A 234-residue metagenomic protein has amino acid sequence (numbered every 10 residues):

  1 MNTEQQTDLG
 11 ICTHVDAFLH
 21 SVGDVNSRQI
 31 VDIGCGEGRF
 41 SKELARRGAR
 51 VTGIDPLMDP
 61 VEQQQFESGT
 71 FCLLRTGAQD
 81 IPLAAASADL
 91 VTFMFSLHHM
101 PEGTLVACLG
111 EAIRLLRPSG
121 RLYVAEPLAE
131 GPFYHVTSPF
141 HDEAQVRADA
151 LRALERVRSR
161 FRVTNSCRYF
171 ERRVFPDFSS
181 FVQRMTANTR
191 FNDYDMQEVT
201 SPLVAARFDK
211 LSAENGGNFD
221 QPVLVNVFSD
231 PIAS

Functional and structural regions predicted by a protein language model:
D8-R28: Conserved alpha-helix/loop element of class I SAM-dependent methyltransferases that forms part of the SAM/SAH-binding
V31, G36-D80: Class I SAM-dependent methyltransferase SAM/SAH-binding core
Q79-V91: A short acidic, Gly/Pro-enriched loop at the edge of an enzyme's catalytic core that lines a small-molecule cofactor
D89-T104: A short SAM/SAH-binding and catalytic strip from SAM-dependent methyltransferases
V106-P118: A short glycine-rich, Lys/Arg-flanked "PGG" loop and its adjoining helix->strand segment in the class I
Y123-A148: Conserved class I S-adenosyl-L-methionine
V146-R160: Short alpha-helix
R160-S234: Conserved Class I S-adenosyl-L-methionine
